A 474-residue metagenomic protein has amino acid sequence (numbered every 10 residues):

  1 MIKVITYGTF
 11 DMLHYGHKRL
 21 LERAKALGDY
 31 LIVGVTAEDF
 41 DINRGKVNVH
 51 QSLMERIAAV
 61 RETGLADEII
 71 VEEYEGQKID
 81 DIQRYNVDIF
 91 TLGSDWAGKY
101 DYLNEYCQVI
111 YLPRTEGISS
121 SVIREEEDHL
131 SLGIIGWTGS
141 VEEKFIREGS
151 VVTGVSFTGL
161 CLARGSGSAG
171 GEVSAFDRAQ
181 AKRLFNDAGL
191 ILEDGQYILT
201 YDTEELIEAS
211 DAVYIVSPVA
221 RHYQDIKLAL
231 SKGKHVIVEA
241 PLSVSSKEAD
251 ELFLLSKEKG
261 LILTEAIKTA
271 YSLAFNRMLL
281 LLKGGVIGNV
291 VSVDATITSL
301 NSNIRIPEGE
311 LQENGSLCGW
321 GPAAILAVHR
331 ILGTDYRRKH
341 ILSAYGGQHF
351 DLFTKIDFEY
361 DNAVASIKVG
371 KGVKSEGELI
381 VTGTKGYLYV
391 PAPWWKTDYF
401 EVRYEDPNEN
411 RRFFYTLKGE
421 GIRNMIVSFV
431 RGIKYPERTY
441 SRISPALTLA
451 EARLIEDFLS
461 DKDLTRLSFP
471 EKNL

Functional and structural regions predicted by a protein language model:
M1-S131: Nucleotidyltransferase catalytic core that binds NTPs
V33, V238, L263-E265, V390: Hydrophobic residues in well-ordered beta-strands that form the structural core
H129-I191, V430: N-terminal Rossmann-like dinucleotide-binding module
C161, G171, A212-I215, S428-L474: C-terminal helix-rich "cap/oligomerization" subdomain common to oxidoreductases
D194-F253: Beta-loop-alpha module in the N-terminal Rossmann-like domain of NAD(P)-dependent dehydrogenases, especially those
D250-T269, N289-V293: Rossmann-fold dehydrogenase core element
A270-R337: Predominantly a Rossmann-like dinucleotide-binding segment in NAD(P)-dependent oxidoreductases
G319-K396, V427-P436, K472-L474: Contiguous beta-strand/loop segments that form the cofactor/metal-binding neighborhood of enzyme cores
